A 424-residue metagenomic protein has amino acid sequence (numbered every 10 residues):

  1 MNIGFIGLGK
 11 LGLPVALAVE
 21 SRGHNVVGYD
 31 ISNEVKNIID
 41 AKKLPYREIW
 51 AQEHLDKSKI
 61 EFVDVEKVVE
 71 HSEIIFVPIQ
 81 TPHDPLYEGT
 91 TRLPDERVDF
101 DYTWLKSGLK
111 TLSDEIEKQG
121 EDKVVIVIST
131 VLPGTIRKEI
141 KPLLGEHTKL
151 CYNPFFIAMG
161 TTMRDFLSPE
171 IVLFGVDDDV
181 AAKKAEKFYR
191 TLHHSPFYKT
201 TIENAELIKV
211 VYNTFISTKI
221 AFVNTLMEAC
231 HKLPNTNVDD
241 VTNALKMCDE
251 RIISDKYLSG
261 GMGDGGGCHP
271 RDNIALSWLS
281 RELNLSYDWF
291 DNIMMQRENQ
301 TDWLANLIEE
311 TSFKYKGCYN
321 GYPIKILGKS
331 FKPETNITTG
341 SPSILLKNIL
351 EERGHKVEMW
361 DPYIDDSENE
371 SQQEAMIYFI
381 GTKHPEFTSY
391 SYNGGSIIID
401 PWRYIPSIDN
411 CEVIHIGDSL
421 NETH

Functional and structural regions predicted by a protein language model:
M1-K43, P323-W360: NAD(P)+-binding Rossmann beta1-loop-alpha1 motif at the extreme N-terminus of oxidoreductases
L11, E34, V131, D365 (+1 more regions): Conserved Rossmann-like nucleotide-cofactor binding loop
N25-V27, I31-I74, P78-D99, I344-M376: Conserved N-terminal Rossmann-fold NAD(P) cofactor-binding segment
V77-I79, I128, G175, F379-K383 (+1 more regions): Short, well-ordered coil/turn residues at beta-beta hairpins and beta-strand->alpha-helix junctions within
H83-M159, P406-I408: Rossmann-like NAD(P)(H) cofactor-binding subdomain of soluble oxidoreductases
K138-N153, I157-I253, L279-L283: Internal alpha-helical scaffold of NAD(P)-dependent oxidoreductase catalytic cores
N235-E370, E374: NAD(P)-dependent Rossmann-like dehydrogenase/reductase catalytic/cofactor-binding core
D365-H424: Rossmann-like adenosine-cofactor binding region
